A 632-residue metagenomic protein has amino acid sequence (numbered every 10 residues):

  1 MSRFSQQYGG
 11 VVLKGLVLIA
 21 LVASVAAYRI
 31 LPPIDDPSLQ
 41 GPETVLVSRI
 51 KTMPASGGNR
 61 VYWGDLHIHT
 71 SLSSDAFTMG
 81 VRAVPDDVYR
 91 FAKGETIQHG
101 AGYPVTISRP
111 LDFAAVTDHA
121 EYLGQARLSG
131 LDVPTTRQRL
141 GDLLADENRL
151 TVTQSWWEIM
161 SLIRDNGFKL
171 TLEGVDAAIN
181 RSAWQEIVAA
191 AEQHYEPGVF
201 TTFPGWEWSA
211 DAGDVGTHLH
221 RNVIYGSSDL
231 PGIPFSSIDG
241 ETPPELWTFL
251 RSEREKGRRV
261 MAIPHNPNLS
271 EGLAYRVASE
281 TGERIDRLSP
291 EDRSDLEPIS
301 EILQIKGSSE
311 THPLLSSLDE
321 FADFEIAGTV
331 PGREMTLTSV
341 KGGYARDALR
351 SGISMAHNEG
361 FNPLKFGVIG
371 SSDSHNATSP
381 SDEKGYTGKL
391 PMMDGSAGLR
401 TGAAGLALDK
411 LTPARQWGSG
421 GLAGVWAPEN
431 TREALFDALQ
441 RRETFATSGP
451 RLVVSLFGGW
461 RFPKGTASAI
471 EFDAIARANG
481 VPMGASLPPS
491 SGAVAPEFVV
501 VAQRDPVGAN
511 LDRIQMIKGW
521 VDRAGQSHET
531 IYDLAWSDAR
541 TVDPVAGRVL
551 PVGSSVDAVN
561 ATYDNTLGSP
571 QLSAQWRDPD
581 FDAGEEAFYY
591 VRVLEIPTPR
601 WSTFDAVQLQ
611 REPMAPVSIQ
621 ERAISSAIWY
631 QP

Functional and structural regions predicted by a protein language model:
S2-L18: N-terminal Sec-pathway targeting helices
K14-G15, A26-P85, Y89, T96-G141 (+6 more regions): C-terminal functional module detector
A20-A26: Hydrophobic h-region of N-terminal signal peptides that target proteins for export in Gram-negative bacteria
R137-T171: Aromatic- and acidic-residue-enriched carbohydrate-binding clefts of CAZyme catalytic domains
L144-R149, S155, Q185-I187, T201-G205: Mid-domain alpha/beta scaffold segments of enzyme catalytic cores
I224-G226: Long, charge-dense tracts
D229, D239-E241: Conserved, charged catalytic cores of large soluble enzymes
F235, E245-F249: Acidic, metal/ion-coordinating pockets
